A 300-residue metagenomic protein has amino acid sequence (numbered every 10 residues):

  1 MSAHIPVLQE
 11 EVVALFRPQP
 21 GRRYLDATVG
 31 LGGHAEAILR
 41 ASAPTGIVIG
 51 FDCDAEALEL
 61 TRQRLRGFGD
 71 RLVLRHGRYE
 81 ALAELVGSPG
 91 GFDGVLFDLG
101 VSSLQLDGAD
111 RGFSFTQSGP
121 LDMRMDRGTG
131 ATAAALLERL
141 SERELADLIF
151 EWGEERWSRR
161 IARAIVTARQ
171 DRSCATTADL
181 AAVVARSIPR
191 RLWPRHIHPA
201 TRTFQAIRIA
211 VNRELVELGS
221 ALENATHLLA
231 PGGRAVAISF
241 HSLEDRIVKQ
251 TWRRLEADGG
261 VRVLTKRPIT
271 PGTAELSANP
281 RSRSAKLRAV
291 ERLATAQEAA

Functional and structural regions predicted by a protein language model:
M1-A300: S-adenosyl-L-methionine-dependent methyltransferase catalytic core, i.e., the SAM/SAH-binding region
